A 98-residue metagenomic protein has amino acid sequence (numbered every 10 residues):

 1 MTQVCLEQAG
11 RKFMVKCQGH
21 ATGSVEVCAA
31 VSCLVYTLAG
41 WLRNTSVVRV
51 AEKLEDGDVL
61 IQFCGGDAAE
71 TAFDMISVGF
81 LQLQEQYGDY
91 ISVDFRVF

Functional and structural regions predicted by a protein language model:
M1-V27, Y36-F98: N-terminal intrinsically disordered, cationic/polar leader segments that include organellar targeting peptides
